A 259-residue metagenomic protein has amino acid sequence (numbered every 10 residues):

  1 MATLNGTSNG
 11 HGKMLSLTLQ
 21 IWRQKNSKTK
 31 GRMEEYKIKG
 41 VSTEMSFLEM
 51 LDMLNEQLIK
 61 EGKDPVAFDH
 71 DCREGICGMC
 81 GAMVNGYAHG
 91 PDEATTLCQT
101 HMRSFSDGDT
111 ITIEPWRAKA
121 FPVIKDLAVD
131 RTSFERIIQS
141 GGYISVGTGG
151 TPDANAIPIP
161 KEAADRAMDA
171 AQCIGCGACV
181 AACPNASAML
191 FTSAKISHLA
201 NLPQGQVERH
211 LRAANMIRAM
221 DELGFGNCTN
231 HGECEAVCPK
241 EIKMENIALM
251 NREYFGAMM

Functional and structural regions predicted by a protein language model:
M1-Q20: Charged, low-complexity intrinsically disordered regulatory segments in eukaryotic signaling
M14-Y36: Eukaryote-biased recognition of intrinsically disordered, low-complexity regulatory segments
W22, I38-K39, V84-G86: Short strand-turn-strand beta-turns centered on an Asx-Gly dipeptide
E34-S46: Short, contiguous acidic and Ser/Thr-rich linear segments
M45-D64, D109-M259: Ferredoxin-type iron-sulfur electron-transfer modules in oxidoreductases and energy-metabolism complexes
A67-M79: Short, structured protein-protein interaction patches enriched in aromatics and acidic/basic residues, typified by
V84-G108, I113: Glycine-rich phosphate/adenylate-binding loop and adjacent beta-alpha elements of nucleotide- or dinucleotide-binding
